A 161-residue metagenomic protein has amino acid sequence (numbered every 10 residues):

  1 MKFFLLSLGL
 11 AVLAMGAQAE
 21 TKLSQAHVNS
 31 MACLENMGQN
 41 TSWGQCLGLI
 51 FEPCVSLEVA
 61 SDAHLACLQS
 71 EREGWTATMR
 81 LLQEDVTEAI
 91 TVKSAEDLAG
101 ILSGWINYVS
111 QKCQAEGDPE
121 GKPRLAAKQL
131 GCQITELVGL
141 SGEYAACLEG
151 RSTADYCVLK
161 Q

Functional and structural regions predicted by a protein language model:
M1-L8: Sec-dependent signal peptide recognition, specifically the positively charged N-region followed immediately by
G9, A14-G16: N-terminal signal peptide c-region/cleavage motif recognized by signal peptidases
E20-Q161: N-terminal alpha-helical modules
